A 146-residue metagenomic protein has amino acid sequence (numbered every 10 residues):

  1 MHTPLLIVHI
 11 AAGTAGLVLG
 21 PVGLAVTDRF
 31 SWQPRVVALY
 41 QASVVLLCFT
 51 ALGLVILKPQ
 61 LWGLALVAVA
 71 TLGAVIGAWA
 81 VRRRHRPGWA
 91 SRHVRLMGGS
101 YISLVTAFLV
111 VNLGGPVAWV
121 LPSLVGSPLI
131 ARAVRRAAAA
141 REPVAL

Functional and structural regions predicted by a protein language model:
M1-L146: Alpha-helical membrane insertion/targeting regions
